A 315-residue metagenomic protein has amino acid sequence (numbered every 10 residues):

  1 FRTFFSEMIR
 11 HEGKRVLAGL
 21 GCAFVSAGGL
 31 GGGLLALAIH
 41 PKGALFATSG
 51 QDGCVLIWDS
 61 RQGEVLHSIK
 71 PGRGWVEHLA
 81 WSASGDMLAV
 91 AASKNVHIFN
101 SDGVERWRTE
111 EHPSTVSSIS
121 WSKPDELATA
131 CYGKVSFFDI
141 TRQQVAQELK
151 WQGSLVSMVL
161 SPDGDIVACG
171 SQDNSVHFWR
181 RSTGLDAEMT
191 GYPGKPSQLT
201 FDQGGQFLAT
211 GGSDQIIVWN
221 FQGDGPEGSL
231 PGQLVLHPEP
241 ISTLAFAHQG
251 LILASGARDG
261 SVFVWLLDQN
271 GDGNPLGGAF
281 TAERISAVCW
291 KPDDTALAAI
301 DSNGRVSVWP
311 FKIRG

Functional and structural regions predicted by a protein language model:
F1-G315: WD40-repeat beta-propeller superdomains and closely related acidic/aromatic-rich repeat-like regions
